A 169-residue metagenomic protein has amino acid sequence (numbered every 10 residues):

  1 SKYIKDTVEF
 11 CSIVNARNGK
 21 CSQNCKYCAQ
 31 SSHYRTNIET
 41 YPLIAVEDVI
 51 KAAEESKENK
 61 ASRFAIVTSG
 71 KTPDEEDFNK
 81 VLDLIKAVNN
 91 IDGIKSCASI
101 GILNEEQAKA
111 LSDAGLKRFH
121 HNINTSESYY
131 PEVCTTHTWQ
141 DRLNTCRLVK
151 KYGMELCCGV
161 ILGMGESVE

Functional and structural regions predicted by a protein language model:
S1-A45, N59: N-terminal [4Fe-4S]-dependent radical SAM core
S1-K2, S167-E169: Short, intrinsically disordered, charge-balanced linker/junction segments flanking boundaries in proteins
G19, K26, T135, E166-S167: Short capping/connector residues at structural and topological boundaries
H33-A52, S56-C146, E155-M164: Core AdoMet radical
